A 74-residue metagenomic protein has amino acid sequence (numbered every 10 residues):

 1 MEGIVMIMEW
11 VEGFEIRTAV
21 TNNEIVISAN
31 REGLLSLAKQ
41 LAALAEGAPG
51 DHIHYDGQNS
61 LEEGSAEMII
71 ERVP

Functional and structural regions predicted by a protein language model:
M1-P74: Positively charged, low-complexity terminal tracts and the immediately adjacent first secondary-structure elements
